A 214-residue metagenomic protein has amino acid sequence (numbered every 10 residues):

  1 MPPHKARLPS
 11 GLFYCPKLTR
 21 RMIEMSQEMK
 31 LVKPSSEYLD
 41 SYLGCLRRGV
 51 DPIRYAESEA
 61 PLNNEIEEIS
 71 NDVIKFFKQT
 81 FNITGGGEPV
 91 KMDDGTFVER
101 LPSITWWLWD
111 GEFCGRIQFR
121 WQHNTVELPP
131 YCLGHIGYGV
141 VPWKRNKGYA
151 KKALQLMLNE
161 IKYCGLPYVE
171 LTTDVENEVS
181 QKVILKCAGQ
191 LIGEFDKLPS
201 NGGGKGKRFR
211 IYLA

Functional and structural regions predicted by a protein language model:
P3-E24: Short, Lys/Arg-enriched N-terminal segments with co-localized hydrophobic residues within the first ~10-30 amino acids
I23-H135, K197-A214: GNAT-family acyltransferases
W109, H123, H135-N146, D174: A short, internal acetyl-CoA/4′-phosphopantetheine-binding micro-motif in the GNAT/acyltransferase core
G137-V140, N146-Y163, K182-K186: Conserved acetyl-CoA-binding loop-helix of GNAT-fold acetyltransferases
Y163-T172: Conserved GNAT acetyl-CoA-binding A-motif
L171-Q181: Conserved beta-strand-loop-alpha-helix junction that forms the acyl-donor binding cleft
L185-F195: Conserved acetyl-CoA-binding loop of GNAT-fold acetyltransferases
